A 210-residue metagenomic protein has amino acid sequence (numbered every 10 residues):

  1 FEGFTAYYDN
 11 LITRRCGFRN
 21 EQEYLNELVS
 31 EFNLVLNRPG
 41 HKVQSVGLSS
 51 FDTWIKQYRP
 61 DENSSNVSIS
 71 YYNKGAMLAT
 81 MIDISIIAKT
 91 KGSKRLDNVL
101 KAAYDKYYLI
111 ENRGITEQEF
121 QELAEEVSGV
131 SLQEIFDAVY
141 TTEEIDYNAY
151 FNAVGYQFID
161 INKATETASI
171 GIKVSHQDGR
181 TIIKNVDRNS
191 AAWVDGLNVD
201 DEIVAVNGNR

Functional and structural regions predicted by a protein language model:
F1-Y72, I110: Acidic/His/Gly-enriched intrinsically disordered linker/tail segments that often contain short helix/coil "MoRF-like"
Y7-N10, R14, K74-I84, A191: Short, hydrophobic/amphipathic alpha-helical patches that form generic packing surfaces within helical domains
N10-T13, I84, Y104-Y108, R188 (+1 more regions): A broad detector of the eukaryotic-type serine/threonine protein kinase catalytic domain
Q22-E27, R59-D61, S65-F151: Amphipathic alpha-helical substructures
S45, R95-D97, N189-S190: Secondary-structure junction/capping motif
L109-R210: Beta/coil-rich, acidic/histidine-enriched accessory regions frequently appended to metallopeptidases
